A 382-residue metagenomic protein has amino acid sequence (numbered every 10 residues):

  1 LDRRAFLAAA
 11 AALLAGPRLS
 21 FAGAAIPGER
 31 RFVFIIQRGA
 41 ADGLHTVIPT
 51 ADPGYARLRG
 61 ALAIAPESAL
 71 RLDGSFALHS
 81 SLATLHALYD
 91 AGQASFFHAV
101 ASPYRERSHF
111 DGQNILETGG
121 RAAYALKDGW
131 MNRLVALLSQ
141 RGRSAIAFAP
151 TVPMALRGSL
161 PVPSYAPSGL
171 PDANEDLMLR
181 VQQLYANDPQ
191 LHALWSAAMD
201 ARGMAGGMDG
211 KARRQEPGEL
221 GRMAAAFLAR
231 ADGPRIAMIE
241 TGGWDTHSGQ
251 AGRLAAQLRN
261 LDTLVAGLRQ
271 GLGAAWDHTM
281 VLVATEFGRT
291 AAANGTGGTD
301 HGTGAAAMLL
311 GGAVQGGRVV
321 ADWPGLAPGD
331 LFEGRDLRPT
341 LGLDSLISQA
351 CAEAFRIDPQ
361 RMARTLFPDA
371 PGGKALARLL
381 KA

Functional and structural regions predicted by a protein language model:
L1-G271, A292, A306-A382: Feature for exported/extracytoplasmic and membrane-associated proteins, marking the mature portion
S108-H109, G295-H301: Short glycine-biased active-site loop of nucleotidyltransferases that positions the nucleotide triphosphate and helps
A231-P234, W276-D277, G302: Short gly/pro-enriched beta-turn/loop segments at secondary-structure junctions
V265, R269-T296: Metal-dependent active-site segment of extracytoplasmic phospho-/sulfohydrolases and closely related
